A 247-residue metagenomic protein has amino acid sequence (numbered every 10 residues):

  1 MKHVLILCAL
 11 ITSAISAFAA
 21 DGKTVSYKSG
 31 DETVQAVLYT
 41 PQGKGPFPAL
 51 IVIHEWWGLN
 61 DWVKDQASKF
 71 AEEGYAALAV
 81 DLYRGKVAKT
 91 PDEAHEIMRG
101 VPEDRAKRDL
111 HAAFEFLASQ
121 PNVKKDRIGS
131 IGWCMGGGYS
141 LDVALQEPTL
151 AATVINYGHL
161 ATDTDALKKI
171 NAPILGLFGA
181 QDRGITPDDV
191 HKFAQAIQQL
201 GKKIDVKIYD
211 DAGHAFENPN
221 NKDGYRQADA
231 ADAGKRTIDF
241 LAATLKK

Functional and structural regions predicted by a protein language model:
L5-A14: Bacterial N-terminal signal peptides
I15-A19: Sec/Tat signal peptide C-region and signal peptidase I cleavage site
T24-Q120, F216-N221: Serine-hydrolase catalytic machinery in alpha/beta-hydrolase-like enzymes
D81, I131-W133, V154-Y157, L177 (+1 more regions): Alpha/beta-hydrolase-fold catalytic nucleophile elbow
A112-N171: Primarily recognizes the serine-hydrolase "nucleophile elbow" in alpha/beta-hydrolase and SGNH/GDSL folds
I170, G176-F178: Short beta-strand/loop motif that positions the catalytic acidic residue of the alpha/beta-hydrolase fold
Q181-I185: Acidic catalytic loop of the alpha/beta-hydrolase fold
H191, Q198-K247: C-terminal catalytic histidine-bearing segment of alpha/beta-hydrolase fold enzymes
